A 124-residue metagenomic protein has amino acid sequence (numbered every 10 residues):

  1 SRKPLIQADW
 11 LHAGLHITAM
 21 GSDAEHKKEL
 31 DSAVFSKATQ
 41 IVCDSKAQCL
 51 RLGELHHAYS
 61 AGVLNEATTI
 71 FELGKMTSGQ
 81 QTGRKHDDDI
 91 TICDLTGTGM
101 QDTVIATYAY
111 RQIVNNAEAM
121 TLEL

Functional and structural regions predicted by a protein language model:
R2-T82: Rossmann-fold NAD(P)-binding glycine/threonine-rich loop
L64-L124: NAD(P)-dependent dehydrogenase/reductase Rossmann-like domain
